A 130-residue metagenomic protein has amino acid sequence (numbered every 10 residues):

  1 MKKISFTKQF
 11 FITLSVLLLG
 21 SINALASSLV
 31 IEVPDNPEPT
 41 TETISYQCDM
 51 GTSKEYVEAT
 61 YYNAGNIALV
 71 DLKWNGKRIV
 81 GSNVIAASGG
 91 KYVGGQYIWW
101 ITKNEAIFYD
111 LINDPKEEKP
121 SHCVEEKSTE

Functional and structural regions predicted by a protein language model:
M1-K2, V16: Helix-centric, low-specificity signal for extended rod-like, repetitive segments
K2-F11: Bacterial N-terminal signal peptides that target proteins for export
I12-S21: Bacterial N-terminal signal peptides
I22-A26: Sec/Tat signal peptide C-region and signal peptidase I cleavage site
S27-E130: Cysteine-centric segments in proteins
